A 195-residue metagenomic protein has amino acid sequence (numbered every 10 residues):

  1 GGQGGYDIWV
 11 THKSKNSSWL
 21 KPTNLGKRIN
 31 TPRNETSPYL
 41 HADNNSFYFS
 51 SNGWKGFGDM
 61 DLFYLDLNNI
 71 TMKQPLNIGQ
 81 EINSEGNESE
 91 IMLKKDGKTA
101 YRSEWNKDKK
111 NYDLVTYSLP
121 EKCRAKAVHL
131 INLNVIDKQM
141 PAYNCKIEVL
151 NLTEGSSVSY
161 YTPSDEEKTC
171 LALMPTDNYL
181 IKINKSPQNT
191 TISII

Functional and structural regions predicted by a protein language model:
G1-K146, T153-E166, C170-L180, N189-T191 (+1 more regions): Short, conserved micro-motifs composed of acidic
N184-S186: Beta-strand-rich extracellular modules
